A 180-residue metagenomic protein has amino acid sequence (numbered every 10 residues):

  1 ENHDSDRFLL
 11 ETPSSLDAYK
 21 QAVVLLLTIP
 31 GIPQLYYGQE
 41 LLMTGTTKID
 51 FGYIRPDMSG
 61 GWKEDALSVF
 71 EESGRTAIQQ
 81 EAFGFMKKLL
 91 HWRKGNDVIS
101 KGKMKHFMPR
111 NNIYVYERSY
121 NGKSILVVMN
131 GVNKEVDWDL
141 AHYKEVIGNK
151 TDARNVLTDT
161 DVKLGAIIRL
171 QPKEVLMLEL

Functional and structural regions predicted by a protein language model:
E1-N2, D6-I147, L170-Q171: Loop/helix patches that line or flank the sugar-binding groove of alpha-linked glycan CAZymes
Y53, K94, D152, L157 (+1 more regions): Residue-level signal for pocket-adjacent positions within structured domains
H142-T158: Solvent-exposed beta-hairpin/edge-strand motifs
K163-L180: C-terminal beta-strand-rich structural cap/linker in extracellular carbohydrate-active enzymes
